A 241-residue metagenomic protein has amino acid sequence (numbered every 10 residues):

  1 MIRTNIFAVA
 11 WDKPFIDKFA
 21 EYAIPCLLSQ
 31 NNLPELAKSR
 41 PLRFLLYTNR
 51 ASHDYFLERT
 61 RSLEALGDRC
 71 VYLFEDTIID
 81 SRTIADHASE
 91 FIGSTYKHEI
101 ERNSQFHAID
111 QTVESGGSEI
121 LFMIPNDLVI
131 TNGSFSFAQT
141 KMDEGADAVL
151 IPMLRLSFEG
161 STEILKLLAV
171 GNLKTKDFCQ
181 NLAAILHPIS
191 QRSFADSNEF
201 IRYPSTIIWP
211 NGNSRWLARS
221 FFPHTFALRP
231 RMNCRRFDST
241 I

Functional and structural regions predicted by a protein language model:
R3-A8, L27, L42-L46: Hydrophobic targeting segments
A10-D17, R50-D54, N126-T131, R155-F158: Short acidic, S/G/P-rich loop/turn micro-motifs used as interaction or catalytic elements
P14-E35: Short, well-formed alpha-helical segments that are part of the catalytic scaffolds of diverse glycosyltransferases
I16-A20, H53-T60, N132-F137, G160-I164: A short acidic (Asp/Glu
Q30-S39, I109-G116: Alpha-helix termini
T48-E119: Active-site-proximal specificity loops/subdomain of glycosyltransferases
A85-A88, I92, Y96-H98, S104 (+2 more regions): Conserved catalytic core of nucleotide-sugar-dependent glycosyltransferases
S115-T131: Short beta-strand-to-loop acidic/aromatic patch adjacent to the donor-nucleotide binding site
